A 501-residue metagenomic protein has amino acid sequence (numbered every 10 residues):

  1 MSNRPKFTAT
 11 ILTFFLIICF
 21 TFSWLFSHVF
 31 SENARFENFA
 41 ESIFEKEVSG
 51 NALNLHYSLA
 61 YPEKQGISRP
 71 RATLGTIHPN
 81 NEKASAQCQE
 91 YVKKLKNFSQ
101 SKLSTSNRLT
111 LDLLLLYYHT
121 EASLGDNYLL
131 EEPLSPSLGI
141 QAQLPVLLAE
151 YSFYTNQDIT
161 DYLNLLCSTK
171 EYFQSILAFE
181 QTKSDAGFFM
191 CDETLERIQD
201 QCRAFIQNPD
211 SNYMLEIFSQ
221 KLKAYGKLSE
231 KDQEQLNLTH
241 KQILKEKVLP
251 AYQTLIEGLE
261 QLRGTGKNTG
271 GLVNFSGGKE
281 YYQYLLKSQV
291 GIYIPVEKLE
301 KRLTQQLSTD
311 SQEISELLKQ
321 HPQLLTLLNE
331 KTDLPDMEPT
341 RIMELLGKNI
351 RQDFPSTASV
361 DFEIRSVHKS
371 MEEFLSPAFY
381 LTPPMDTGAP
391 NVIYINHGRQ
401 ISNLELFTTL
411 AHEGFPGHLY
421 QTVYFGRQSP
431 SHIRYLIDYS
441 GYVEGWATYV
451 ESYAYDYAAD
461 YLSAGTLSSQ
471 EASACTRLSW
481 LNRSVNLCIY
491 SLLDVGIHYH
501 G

Functional and structural regions predicted by a protein language model:
S2-G501: N-terminal maturation segment of proteins
